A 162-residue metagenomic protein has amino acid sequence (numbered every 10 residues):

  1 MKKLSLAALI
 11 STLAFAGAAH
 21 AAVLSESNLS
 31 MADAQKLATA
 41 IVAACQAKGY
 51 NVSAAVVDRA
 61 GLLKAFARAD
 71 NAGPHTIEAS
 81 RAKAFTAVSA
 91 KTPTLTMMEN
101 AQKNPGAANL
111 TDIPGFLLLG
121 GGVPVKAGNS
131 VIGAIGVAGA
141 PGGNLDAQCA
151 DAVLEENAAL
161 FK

Functional and structural regions predicted by a protein language model:
M1-L4: Positively charged n-region of N-terminal signal peptides that target proteins for export
L6-A7, E26: Generic early N-terminus positional signal peaking at residue ~5-7
A7-A18: Bacterial N-terminal signal peptides
H20-K162: Flexible, solvent-exposed loop/hinge segments and secondary-structure transition points
